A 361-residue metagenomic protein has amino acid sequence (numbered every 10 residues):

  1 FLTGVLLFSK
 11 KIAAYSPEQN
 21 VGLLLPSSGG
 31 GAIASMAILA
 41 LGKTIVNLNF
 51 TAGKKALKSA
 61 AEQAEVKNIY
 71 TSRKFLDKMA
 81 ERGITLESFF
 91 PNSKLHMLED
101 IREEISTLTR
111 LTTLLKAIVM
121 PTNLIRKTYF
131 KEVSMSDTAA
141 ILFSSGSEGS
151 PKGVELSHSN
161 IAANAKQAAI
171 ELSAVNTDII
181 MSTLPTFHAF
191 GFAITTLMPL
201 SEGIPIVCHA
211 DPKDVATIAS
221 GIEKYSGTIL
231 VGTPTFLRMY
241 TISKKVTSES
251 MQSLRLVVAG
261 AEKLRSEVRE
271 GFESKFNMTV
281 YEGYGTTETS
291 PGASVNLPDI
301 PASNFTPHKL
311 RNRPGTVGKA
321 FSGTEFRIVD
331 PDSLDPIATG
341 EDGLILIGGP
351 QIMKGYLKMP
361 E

Functional and structural regions predicted by a protein language model:
F1-F8, M120-L124, M135, V154-V175 (+2 more regions): Conserved structural elements of the adenylate-forming
S9-A52, S182-P185: Conserved AMP-binding/adenylate-forming
K10-A13, A40-K116, T128: Structural core segment of the AMP-binding/adenylate-forming
E65-K67, T85-E99, D178-M181, V207 (+2 more regions): Conserved helix-loop-beta element of the AMP-binding
L95-F143, S150, S173-I179: Conserved pre-ATP/AMP-binding loop-to-beta segment of ANL
L111-V119, G227-G232, T241-N312, E325 (+1 more regions): Gly/Ser/Thr-rich phosphate-binding loop
A162-I179, F187-T228, S243: Conserved AMP-binding/adenylation subdomain of ANL enzymes
K319-I347: Conserved beta-loop-beta connector loops within the AMP-binding
